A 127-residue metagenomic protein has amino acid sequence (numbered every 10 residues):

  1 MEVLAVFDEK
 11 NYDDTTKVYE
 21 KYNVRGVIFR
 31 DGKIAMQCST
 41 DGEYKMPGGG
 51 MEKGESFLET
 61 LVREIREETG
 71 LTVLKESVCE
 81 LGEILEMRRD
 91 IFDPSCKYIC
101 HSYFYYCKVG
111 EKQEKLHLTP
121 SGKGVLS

Functional and structural regions predicted by a protein language model:
M1, K17-V18, A35, S39 (+1 more regions): Membrane-targeting and insertion segments and their boundary/processing signals
M1-R25: Acidic, metal-coordinating catalytic segment for phosphate/diphosphate chemistry, firing primarily on the Nudix
V3, P47, K112-E114: Glycine-rich, flexible loop/turn motifs
D13, S39, D90-D93: Acidic surface patches and DE-rich sequence motifs
Y19, D41-G42, H117: Exposed boundary/loop context
Y19-K21, F29, K97-C100: A generic fold-level signal
V24, F29-E68, T72: Conserved Nudix-box catalytic region and its N-terminal flanking loop in Nudix hydrolases and closely related
M51-S127: Unchanged
